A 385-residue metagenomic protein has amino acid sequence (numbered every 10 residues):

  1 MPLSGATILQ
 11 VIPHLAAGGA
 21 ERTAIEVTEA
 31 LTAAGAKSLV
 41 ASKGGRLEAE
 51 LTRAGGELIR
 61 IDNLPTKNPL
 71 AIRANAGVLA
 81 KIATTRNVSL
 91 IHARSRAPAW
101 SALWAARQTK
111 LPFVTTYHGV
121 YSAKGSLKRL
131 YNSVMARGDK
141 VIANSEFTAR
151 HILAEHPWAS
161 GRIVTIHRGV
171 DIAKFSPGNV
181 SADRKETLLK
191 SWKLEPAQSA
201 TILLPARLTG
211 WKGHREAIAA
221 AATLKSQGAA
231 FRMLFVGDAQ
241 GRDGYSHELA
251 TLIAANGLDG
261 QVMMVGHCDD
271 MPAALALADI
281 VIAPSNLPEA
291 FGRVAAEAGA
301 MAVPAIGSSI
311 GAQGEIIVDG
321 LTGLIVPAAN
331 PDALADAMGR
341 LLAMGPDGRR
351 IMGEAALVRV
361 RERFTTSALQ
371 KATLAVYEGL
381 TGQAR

Functional and structural regions predicted by a protein language model:
L3-G5, Q10-G18, R22-R73, R162 (+1 more regions): N-terminal strand-loop element at the rim of the active site of nucleotide-sugar-dependent glycosyltransferases
E21-E26, A200, R207-T223, A229 (+4 more regions): A conserved mid-protein helix/loop that constitutes part of the nucleotide-sugar donor-binding site
A93-A99, Y117: Short His-centered aromatic/hydrophobic patch
R107, F113-A143, R150, P157-W158: A conserved, positively charged/aromatic
G241-E248, D259-C268, A274, L324-I325: Active-site donor-binding acidic/aromatic loop of nucleotide-activated sugar and phosphosugar transferases involved
P304-G307, I317: Short hydrophobic beta-strand element within catalytic cores of glycosyltransferases and related nucleotide-activated
D319-G320, L324-D332, G339-P346: Conserved acidic donor-binding segment of nucleotide-sugar-dependent glycosyltransferases
R340, D347-R363, A372-A375: A short, well-ordered alpha-helix in the C-terminal region of glycosyltransferases
